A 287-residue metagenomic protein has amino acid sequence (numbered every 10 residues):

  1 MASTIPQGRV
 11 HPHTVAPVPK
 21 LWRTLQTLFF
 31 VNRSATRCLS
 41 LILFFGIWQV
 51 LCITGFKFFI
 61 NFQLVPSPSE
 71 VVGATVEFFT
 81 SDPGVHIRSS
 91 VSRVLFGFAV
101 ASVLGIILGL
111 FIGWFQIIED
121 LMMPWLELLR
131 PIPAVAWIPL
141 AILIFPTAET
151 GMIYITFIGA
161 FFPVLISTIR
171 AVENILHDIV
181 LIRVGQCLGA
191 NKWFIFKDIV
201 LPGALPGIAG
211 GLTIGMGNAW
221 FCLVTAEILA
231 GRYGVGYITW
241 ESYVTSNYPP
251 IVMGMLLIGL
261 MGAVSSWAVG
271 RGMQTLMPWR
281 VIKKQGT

Functional and structural regions predicted by a protein language model:
M1-S40, W267-T287: Transmembrane alpha-helical segments of polytopic membrane transport and secretion proteins
L21-V31, F56-V100: Periplasmic/extracellular loop-to-transmembrane helix junction in inner-membrane transport proteins
V85-R93, L143-V164, A204-P206, P250-G254: Loop-to-helix entry region at the N-terminal start of transmembrane alpha-helices in multi-pass membrane transporters
F96-L126: Transmembrane-helix boundary motif in ABC transporter permease subunits
E127-P163, R170-D178: Generic hydrophobic transmembrane alpha-helix motif, especially the helices
Y154, I158, K192-A226, M253 (+2 more regions): Transmembrane alpha-helices
S167-G211, T239: Short cytoplasmic-facing helical segments at TM-TM junctions of multi-pass membrane proteins
V235-M273: Hydrophobic alpha-helical transmembrane segments of polytopic membrane proteins
